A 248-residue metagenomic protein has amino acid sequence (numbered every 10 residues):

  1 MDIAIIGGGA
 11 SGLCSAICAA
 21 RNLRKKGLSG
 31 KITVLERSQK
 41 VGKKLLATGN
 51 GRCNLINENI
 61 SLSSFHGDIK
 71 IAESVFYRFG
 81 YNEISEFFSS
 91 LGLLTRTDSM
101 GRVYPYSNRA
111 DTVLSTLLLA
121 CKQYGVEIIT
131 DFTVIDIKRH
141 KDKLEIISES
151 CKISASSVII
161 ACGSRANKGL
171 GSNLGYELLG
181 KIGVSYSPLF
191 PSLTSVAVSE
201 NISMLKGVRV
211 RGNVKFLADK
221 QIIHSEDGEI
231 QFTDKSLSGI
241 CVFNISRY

Functional and structural regions predicted by a protein language model:
D2-I3, S157: Structural motif
A4, A20-N50: Glycine-rich FAD pyrophosphate-binding loop
G12: N-terminal Rossmann-fold NAD(P) dinucleotide-binding loop
G30-I32, T95, V158, Y186: Hydrophobic anchor at the start of a short beta-strand that flanks the dinucleotide cofactor-binding loop
G49-T97: Glycine-rich active-site loop/strand segments that organize a redox cofactor
G67-A72, S90-S115, E145, S157 (+1 more regions): Helix-loop-beta segment of a Rossmann-like dinucleotide-binding subdomain
D111-T112, L119-Y248: Predominantly flavin-linked oxidoreductase catalytic cores and closely associated redox partners
